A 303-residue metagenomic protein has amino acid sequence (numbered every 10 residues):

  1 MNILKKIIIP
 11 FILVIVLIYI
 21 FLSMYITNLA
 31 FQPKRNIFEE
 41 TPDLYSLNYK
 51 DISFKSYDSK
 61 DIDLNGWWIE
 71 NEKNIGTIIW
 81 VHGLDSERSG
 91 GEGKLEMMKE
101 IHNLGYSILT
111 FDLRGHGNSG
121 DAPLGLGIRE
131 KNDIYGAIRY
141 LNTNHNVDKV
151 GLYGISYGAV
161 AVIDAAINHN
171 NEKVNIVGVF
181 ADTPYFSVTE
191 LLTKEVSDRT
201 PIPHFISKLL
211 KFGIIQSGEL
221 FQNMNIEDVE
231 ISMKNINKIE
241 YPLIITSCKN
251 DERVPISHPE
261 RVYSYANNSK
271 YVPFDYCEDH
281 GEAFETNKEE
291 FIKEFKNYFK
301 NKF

Functional and structural regions predicted by a protein language model:
I7-S56, N65-W67: An N-terminal hydrophobic leader/cap segment in hydrolases
L84-E100: The serine-hydrolase catalytic nucleophile loop
M98-G120: Conserved alpha/beta-hydrolase
L124-H145: Alpha/beta-hydrolase active-site loop
I167-N225: Hydrolase active-site cap/lid region
I231, Y241, P255-S264: Short alpha-helix in the alpha/beta-hydrolase fold that links the catalytic acid
K238-E240, I244-S247, D251: Short beta-strand/loop motif that positions the catalytic acidic residue of the alpha/beta-hydrolase fold
C277-E289: Catalytic histidine-centered segment of alpha/beta-hydrolase-like enzymes
